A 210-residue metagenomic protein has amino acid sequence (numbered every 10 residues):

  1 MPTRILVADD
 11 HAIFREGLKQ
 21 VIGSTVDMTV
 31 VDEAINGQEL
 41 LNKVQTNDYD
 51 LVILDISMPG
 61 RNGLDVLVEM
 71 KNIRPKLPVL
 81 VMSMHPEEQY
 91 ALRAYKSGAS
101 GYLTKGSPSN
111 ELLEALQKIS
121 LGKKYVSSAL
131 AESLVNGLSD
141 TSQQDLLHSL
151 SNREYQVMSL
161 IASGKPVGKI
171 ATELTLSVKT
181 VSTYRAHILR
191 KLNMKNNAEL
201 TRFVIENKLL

Functional and structural regions predicted by a protein language model:
N36-E39, N62-D65: Acidic catalytic/metal-coordinating carboxylates
N47-I53: Active-site beta3 strand of CheY-like receiver
I56-M58: Receiver (REC) domain active-site loop signature in two-component systems and cognate sites in sensor histidine kinases
L64-K76: Short amphipathic alpha-helix used as the core "switch/output" element in two-component signaling
Q89-K96, S100-N152, Q156, L209: Short, flexible helix-to-coil linker/hinge segments that flank and couple to helix-turn-helix
Q144-K179: Helix-turn-helix DNA-binding segment
L189-L210: Basic, Lys/Arg-enriched C-terminal extension of HTH/homeodomain DNA-binding domains
